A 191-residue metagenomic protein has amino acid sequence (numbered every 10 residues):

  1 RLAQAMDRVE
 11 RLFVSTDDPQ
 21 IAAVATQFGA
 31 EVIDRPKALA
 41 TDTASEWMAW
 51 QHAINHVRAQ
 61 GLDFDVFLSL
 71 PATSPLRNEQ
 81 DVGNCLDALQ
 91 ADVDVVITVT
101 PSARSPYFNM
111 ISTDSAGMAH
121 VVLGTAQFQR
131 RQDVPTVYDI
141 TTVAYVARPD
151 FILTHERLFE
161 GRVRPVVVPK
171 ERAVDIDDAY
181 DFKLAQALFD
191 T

Functional and structural regions predicted by a protein language model:
Q4, F13, P19-L68, L76-R77 (+1 more regions): Short phosphate-binding loop-to-helix
R8-F13, E171-R172: Short active-site oxyanion
V9, L62-F64, A91-D94: Short, high-confidence coil segments that cap the C-terminus of an alpha-helix and link into the following beta-strand
L12-T16, T98-V99: Short internal beta-strands
V14-T16, V146, I176: Short beta-strand scaffold positions
K37, P71, T100-P101: Histidine-centered beta-alpha loop that forms part of the nucleotide-sugar donor binding/catalytic region in diverse
M48, H52, P75-R162: Conserved core of the sugar-phosphate nucleotidyltransferase
P165-V167, E171-T191: Hydrophobic helical membrane-anchoring modules
